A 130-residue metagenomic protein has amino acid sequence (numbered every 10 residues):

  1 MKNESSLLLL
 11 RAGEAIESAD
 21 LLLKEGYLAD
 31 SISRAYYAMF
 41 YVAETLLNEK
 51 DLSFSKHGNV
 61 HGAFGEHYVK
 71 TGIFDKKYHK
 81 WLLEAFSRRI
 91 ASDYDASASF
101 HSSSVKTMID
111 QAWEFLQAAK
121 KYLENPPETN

Functional and structural regions predicted by a protein language model:
M1-N130: Terminal alpha-helical segments
